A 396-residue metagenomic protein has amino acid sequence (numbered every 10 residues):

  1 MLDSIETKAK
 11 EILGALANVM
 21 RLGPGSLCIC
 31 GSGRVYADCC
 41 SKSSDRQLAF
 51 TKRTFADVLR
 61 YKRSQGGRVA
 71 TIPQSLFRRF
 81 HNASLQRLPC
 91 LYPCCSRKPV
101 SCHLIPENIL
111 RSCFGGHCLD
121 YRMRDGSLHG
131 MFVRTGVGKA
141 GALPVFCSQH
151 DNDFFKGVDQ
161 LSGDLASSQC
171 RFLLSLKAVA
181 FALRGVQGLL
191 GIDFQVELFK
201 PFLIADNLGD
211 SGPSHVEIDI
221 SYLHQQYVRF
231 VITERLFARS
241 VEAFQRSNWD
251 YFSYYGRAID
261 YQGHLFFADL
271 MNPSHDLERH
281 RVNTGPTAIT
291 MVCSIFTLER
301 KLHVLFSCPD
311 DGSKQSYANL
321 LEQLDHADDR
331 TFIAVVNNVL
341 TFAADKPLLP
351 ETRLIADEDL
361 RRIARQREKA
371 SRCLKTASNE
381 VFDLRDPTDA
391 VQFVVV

Functional and structural regions predicted by a protein language model:
L2-A9: N-terminal pre-Walker A segment at the start of P-loop NTPase domains
K10-M20: Short, intrinsically disordered linker segments that flank or connect zinc-binding domains
L13, I220-V396: Charge-dense, low-complexity intrinsically disordered regions
V19, P24, S44-V158, A166: An N-terminal structural lobe/cap that precedes and organizes the functional/catalytic core across diverse proteins
S26-I29: Extracellular cysteine-rich, disulfide-stabilized repeat modules
G31-G33: Extracellular repeat turn/loop positions enriched in glycine and acidic/polar residues, especially those that create
A37-S41: Cysteine-centered loop/knuckle micro-motif
C118-I218: Internal, well-ordered alpha/beta segment that forms a basic, Gly-enriched binding/recognition surface
